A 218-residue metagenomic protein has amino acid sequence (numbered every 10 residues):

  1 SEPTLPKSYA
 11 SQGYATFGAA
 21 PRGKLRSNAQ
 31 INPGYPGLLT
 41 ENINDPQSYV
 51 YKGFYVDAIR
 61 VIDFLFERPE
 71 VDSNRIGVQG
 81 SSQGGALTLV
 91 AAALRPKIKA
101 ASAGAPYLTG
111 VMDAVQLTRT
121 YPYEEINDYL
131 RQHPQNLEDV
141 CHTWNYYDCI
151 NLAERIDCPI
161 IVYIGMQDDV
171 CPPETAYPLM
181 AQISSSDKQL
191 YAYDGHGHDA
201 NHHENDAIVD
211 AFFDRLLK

Functional and structural regions predicted by a protein language model:
P3-V56, D113: Cap/lid segment of the alpha/beta-hydrolase catalytic domain
G37-S82: Gly/Ser-rich "nucleophile elbow"/oxyanion-hole loop immediately N-terminal to the catalytic nucleophile in hydrolases
F66, Q79, G85-P96, A101 (+1 more regions): Short glycine-enriched nucleophile-adjacent loop and the immediately C-terminal alpha-helix near the catalytic center
L89-Q135, A192: Hydrolase active-site cap/lid region
I156, V162-I164, D168: Short beta-strand/loop motif that positions the catalytic acidic residue of the alpha/beta-hydrolase fold
C158, P172-A181: Short alpha-helix in the alpha/beta-hydrolase fold that links the catalytic acid
M166-C171, D199: Acidic catalytic loop of the alpha/beta-hydrolase fold
L190-E204, I208: Histidine-bearing beta->alpha loop at or near hydrolase active sites
